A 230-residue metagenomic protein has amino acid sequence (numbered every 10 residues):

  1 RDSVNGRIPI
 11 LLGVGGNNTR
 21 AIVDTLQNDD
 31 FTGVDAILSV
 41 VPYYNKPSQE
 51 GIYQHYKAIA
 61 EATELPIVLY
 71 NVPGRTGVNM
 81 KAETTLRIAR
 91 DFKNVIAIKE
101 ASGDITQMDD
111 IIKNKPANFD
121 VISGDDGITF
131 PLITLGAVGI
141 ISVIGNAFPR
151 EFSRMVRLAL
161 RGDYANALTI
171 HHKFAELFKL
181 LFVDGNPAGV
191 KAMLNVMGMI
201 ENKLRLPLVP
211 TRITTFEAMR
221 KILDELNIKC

Functional and structural regions predicted by a protein language model:
R1-G77, R87: Active-site beta->alpha loop and helix N-cap motifs at the rims of alpha/beta catalytic domains
L11, N28, T134-A137, I141-C230: C-terminal alpha-helical cap/extension of soluble enzyme domains
R20, D24, Q54, E83 (+3 more regions): Short, contiguous clusters of charged residues that form electrostatic/catalytic patches at enzyme active sites, used
E61-A62, R75-F178, F182: Catalytic alpha/beta core domains of metabolic enzymes, predominantly
N71-V72, N94-V95, R205-L206: Glycine-rich phosphate-binding "P-loop"
